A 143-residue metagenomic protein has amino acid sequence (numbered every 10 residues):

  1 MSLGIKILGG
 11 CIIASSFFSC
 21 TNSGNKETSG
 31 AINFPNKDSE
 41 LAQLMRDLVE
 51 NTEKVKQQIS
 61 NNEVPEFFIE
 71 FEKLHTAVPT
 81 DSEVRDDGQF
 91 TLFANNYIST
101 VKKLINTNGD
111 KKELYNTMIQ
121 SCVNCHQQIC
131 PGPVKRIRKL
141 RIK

Functional and structural regions predicted by a protein language model:
M1-G9: Bacterial N-terminal signal peptides that target proteins for export
I12-I13: Extended, charged low-complexity alpha-helical coiled-coils and adjacent intrinsically disordered tails
S16-S19: C-terminal motif of bacterial Sec signal peptides marking the signal peptidase cleavage site
T21-I119, V134-K143: Extracytoplasmic c-type cytochrome modules immediately beyond a signal peptide or single-pass transmembrane anchor
M118-C130: The canonical Cys-X-X-Cys-His
